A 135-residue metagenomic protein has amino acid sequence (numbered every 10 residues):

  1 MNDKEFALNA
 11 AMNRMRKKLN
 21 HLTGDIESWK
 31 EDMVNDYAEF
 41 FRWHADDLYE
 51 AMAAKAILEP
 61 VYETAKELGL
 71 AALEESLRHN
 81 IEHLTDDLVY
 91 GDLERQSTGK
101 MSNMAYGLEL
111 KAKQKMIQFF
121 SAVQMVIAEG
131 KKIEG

Functional and structural regions predicted by a protein language model:
M1-N2, A65, G69, E129-G135: Short intrinsically disordered terminal tails
M1-N35: Leu/Val/Ala/Ile-rich N-terminal alpha-helices, chiefly Sec-type signal peptides and the beginnings
N2, V34-F41, D92-R95, G99: Alpha-helical context
E5, N9-M12, R16, F41-H44 (+6 more regions): Amphipathic alpha-helical coiled-coil segments with heptad-repeat character
K18, D25, D47, A54 (+3 more regions): Charged, solvent-exposed faces of alpha-helical coiled-coils
G24-D86: Amphipathic alpha-helical interaction modules
T85-G135: Amphipathic alpha-helical binding modules
